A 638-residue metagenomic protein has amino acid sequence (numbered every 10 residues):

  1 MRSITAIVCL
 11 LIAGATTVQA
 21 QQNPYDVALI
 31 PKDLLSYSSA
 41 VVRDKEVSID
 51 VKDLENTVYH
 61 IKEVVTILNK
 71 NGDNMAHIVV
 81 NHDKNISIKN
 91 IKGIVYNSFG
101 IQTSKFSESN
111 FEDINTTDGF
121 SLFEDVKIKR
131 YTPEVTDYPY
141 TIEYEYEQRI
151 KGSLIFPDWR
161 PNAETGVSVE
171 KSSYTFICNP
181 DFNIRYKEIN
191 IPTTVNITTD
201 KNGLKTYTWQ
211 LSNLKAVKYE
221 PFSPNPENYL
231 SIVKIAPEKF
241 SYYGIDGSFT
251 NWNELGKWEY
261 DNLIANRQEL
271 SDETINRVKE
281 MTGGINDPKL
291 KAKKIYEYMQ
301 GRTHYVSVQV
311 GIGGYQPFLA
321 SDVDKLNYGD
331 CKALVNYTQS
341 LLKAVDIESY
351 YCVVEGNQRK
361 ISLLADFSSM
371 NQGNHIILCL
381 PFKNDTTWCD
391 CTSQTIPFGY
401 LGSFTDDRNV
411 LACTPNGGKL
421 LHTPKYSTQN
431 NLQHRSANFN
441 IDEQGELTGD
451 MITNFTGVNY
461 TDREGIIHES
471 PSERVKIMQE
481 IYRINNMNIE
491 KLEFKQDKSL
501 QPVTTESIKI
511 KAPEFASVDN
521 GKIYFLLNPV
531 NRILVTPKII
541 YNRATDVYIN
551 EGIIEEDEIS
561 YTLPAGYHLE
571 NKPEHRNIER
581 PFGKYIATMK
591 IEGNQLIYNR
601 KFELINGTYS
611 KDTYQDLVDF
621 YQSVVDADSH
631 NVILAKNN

Functional and structural regions predicted by a protein language model:
M1-P24: Bacterial Sec-dependent N-terminal signal peptides
Q21-N638: A sensor for short, sequence-defined functional sites
